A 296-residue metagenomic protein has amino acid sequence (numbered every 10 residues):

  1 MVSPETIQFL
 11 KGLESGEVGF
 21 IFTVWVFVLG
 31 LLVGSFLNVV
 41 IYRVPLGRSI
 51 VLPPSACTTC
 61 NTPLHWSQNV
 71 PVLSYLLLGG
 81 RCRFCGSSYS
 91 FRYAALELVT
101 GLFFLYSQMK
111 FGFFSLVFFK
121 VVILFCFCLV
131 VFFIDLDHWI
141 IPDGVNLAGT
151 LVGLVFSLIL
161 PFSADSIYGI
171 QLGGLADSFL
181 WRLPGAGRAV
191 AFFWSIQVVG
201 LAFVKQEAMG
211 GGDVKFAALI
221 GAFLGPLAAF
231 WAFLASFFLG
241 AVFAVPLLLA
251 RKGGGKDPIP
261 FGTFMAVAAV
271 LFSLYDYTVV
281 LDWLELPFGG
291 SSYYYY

Functional and structural regions predicted by a protein language model:
M1-G19, L286-Y296: Short, strongly hydrophobic alpha-helical membrane anchors
V26, V117, I123-L239, L281-Y296: Functional transmembrane core segments of multi-pass inner-membrane proteins
L37, I41, F103, S107 (+8 more regions): Alpha-helical membrane-inserting segments
L37-R43, G79-S87, C128-I140, W194-E207 (+1 more regions): C-terminal ends of transmembrane helices
L37-R92, F261, G290-S291: Membrane-proximal soluble regions of multi-pass membrane proteins
T62-V121, D213, A222: Multi-pass membrane catalytic core of lipid/isoprenoid biosynthesis enzymes
G210-G212, V245-L271: Interfacial loop-to-transmembrane junctions
L227-D257: Conserved post-catalytic alpha-helical subdomain immediately downstream of the catalytic base and nucleotide-binding
